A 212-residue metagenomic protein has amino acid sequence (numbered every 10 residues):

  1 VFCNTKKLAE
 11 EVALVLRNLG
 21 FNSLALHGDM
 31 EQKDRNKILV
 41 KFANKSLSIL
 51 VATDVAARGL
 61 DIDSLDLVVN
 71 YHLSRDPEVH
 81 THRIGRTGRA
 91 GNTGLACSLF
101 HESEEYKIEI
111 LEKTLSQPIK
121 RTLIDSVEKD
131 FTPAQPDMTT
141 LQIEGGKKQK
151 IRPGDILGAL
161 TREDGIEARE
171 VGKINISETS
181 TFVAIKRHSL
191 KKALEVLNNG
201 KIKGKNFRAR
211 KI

Functional and structural regions predicted by a protein language model:
V1-I212: Conserved helicase RecA-like core
